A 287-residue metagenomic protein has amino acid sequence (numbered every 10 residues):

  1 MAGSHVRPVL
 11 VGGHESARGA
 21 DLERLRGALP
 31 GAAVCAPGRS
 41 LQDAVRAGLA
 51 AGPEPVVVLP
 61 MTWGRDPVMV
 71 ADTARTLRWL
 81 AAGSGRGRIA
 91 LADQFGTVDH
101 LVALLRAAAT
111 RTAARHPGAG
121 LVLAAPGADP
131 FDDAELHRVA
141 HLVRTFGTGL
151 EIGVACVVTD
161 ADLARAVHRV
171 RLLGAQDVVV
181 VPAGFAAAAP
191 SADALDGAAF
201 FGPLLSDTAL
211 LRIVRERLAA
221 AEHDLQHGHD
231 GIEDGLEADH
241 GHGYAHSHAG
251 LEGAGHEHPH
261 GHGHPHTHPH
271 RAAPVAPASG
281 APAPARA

Functional and structural regions predicted by a protein language model:
M1-A287: Active-site-proximal alpha-helix that buttresses catalytic centers in soluble enzyme cores
